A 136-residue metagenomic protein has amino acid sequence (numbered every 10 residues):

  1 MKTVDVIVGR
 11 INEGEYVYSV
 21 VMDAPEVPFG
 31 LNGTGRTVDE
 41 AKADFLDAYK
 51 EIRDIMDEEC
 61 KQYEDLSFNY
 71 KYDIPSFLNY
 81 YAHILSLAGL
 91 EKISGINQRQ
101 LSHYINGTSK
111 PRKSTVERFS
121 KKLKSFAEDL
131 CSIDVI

Functional and structural regions predicted by a protein language model:
M1-D5, D47-V116, D129-V135: Short, charged, surface-exposed hinge/linker loops at domain edges that act as mobile lids or interdomain connectors
M1-E58: DNA-contacting interfaces and partner/effector-binding or oligomerization modules in DNA-centric proteins
R118-L123: Short, basic, alpha-helical segments at the C-terminal edge of helix-turn-helix-like DNA-binding modules
